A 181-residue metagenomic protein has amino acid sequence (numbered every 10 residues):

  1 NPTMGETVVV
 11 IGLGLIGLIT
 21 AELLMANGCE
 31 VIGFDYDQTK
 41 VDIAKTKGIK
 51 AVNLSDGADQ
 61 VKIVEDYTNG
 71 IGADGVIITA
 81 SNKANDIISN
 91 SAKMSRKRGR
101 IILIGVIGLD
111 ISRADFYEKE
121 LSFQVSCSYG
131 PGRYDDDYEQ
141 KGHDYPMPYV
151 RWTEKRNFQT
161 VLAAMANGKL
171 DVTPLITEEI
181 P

Functional and structural regions predicted by a protein language model:
N1, N27, K47, Y67 (+4 more regions): Change "in soluble alpha/beta enzymes" to "in soluble alpha/beta proteins
N1-G57: Mid-domain Rossmann-like dinucleotide-binding core that forms the NAD(H)/NADP(H) cofactor-binding site
P2-M4, V41-D42, K47-Q124: Glycine-rich cofactor phosphate-binding loops and adjacent beta1-alpha1 units of small-molecule cofactor enzyme domains
V9-L13, G33-F34, V52-L54, I77-A80 (+4 more regions): Glycine- and other small-residue-rich loops at beta-strand/loop junctions that grip anionic moieties
D37, I107, Y129: Residues in the short beta-alpha loop(s) of Rossmann-like NAD(P)-binding domains
Q38, A58, G70, N85 (+3 more regions): Electropositive phosphate-/nucleotide-binding environments in soluble metabolic enzymes
S122-R151: Active-site capping/gating segments
Q140-P181: Glycine- and charged-residue-rich phosphate/anionic-cofactor binding loop of Rossmann-like
